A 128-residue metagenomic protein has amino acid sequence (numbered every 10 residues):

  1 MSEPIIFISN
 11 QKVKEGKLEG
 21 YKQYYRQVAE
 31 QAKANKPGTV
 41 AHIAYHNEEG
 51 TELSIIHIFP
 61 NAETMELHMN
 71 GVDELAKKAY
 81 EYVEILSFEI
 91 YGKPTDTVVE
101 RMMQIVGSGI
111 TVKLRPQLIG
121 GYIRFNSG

Functional and structural regions predicted by a protein language model:
M1-L53, P60-G71, E81-G128: Short S/T/G/P-rich N-terminal loop/turn motif that feeds into the first structured element of a domain
D73-K77: A short, acidic, amphipathic alpha-helical segment used as a generic capping/interface helix at domain edges
